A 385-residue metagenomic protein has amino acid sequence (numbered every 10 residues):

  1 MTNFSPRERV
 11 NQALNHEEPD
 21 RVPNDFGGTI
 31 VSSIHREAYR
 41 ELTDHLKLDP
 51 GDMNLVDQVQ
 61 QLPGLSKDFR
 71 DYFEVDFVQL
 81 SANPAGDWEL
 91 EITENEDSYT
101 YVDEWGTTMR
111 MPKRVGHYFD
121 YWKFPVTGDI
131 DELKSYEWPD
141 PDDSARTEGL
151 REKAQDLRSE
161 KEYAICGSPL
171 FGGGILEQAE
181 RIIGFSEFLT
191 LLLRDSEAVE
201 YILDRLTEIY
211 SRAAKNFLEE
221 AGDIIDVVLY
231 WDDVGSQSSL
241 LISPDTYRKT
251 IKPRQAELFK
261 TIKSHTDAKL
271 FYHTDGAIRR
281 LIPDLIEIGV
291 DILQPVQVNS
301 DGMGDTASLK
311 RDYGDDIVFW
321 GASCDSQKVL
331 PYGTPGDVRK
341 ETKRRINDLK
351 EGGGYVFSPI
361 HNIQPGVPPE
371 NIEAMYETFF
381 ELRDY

Functional and structural regions predicted by a protein language model:
M1-T43, L48-M53, Y101-V102, M111-Y118 (+1 more regions): Active-site loop segments of alpha/beta catalytic cores
S5, D57, Q61-L65, E96 (+1 more regions): Generic alpha-helix structural propensity
H35-S81, D87-W88: Segments that shape or occlude catalytic/ligand-binding pockets
K67, E96-Y99, E177: A generic hydrophobic-helix recognition signal that picks specific residues within alpha-helical hydrophobic
E74, N95, S159-K161: Short, well-ordered loop/turn elements at secondary-structure boundaries
A82-T100: Short acidic, Pro/Gly- and aromatic-enriched capping/linker segments at domain boundaries
